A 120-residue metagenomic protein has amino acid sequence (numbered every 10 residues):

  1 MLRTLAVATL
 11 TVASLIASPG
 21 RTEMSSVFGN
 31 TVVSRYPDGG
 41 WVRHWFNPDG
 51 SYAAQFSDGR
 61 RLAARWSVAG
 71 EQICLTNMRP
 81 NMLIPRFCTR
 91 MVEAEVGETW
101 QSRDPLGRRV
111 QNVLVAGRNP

Functional and structural regions predicted by a protein language model:
M1-A6: Bacterial N-terminal signal peptides that target proteins for export
T9-L10, L15-A63, S67-P120: Lipid interaction determinants
